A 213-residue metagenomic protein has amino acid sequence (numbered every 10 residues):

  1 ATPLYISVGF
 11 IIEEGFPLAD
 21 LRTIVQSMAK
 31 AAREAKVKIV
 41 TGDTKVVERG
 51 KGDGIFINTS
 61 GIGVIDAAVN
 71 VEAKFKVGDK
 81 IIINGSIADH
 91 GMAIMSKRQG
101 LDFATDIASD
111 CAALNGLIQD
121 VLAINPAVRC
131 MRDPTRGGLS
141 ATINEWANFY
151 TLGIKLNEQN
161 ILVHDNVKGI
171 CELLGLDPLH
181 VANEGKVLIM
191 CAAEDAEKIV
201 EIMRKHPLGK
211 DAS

Functional and structural regions predicted by a protein language model:
A1-S213: Helix-biased detector of long, well-ordered alpha-helical tracts
